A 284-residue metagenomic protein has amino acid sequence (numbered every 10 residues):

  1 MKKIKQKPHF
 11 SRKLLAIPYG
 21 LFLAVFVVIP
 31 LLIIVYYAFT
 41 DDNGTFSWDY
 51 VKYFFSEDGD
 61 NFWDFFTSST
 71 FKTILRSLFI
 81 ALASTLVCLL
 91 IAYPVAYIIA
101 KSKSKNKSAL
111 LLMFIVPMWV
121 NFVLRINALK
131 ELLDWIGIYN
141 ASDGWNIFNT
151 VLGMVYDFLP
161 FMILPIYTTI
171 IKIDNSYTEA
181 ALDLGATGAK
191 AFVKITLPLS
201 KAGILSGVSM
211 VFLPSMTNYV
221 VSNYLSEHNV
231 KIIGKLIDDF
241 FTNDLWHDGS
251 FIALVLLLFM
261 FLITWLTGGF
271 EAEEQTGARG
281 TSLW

Functional and structural regions predicted by a protein language model:
M1-H9: Short, Lys/Arg-rich, polar N-terminal cytosolic tail immediately upstream of the first transmembrane signal-anchor
P8-G44, D58-I171, L199, G203-Y219 (+4 more regions): Membrane-water interface segments at the C-terminal ends of transmembrane alpha-helices in multi-pass inner-membrane
G44-W48, H228-I232: Extracytoplasmic catalytic/substrate-binding loops of multi-pass membrane glycan-assembly enzymes
D49, Y53-S56, S108-L111, D134 (+4 more regions): Short amphipathic alpha-helical coupling elements at transmembrane boundaries
Y167-E179, G188: Membrane-helix/interface signature in polytopic inner-membrane proteins
I173-Y177, Q275-S282: Short glycine/proline-centered loop/turn elements that form peptide/ligand docking sites
L184-G185, P198: Glycine/proline-centered hinge or cleavage motifs at structural transition points of membrane proteins
